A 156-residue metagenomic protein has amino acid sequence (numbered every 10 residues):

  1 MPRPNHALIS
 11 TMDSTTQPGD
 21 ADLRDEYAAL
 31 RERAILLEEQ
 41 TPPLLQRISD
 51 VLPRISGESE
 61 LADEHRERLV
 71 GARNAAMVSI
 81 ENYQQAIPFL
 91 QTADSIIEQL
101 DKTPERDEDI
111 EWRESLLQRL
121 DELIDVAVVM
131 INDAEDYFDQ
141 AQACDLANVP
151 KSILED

Functional and structural regions predicted by a protein language model:
M1-S10: N-terminal amphipathic/basic-hydrophobic helices that include classical n-h-c signal peptides and signal-anchor
I9-D156: Long, low-complexity or tandemly repetitive, helically biased scaffold regions used for multimeric assembly/adhesion
